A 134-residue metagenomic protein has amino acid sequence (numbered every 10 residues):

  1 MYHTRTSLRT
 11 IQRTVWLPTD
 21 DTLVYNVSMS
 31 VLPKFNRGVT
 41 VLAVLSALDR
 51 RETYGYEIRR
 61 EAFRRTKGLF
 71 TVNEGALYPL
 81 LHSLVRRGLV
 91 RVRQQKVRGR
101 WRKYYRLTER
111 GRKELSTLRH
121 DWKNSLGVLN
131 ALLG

Functional and structural regions predicted by a protein language model:
Y2-H3, D21: Intrinsic-disorder-associated, low-complexity terminal segments enriched in Asp/Asn/His/Tyr and depleted of Lys/Arg
S7-T19, N26, K113-G134: Amphipathic alpha-helical dimerization/coiled-coil segments that flank or bridge DNA-binding/regulatory modules
Q12-R51, S83: Short alpha-helical segments that sit at the start of domains
L32-A76: N-terminal helix-turn-helix DNA-binding core of bacterial DNA-binding proteins
L77-L84: Basic amphipathic alpha-helical segments that dock to polyanions
V85-W101, R106: Beta-hairpin "wing" of winged helix-turn-helix
R100-R119: Basic, amphipathic "hinge/linker" alpha-helix immediately C-terminal to the N-terminal HTH DNA-binding motif
